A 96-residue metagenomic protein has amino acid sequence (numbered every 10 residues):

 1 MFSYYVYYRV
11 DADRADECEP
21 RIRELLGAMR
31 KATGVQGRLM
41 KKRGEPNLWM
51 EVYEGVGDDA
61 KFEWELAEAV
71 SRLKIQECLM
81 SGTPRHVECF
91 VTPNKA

Functional and structural regions predicted by a protein language model:
M1-L48, V52-A67, P84-A96: Short S/T/G/P-rich N-terminal loop/turn motif that feeds into the first structured element of a domain
A69-Q76: Low-complexity, intrinsically disordered Gly/Pro/Thr-rich segments
